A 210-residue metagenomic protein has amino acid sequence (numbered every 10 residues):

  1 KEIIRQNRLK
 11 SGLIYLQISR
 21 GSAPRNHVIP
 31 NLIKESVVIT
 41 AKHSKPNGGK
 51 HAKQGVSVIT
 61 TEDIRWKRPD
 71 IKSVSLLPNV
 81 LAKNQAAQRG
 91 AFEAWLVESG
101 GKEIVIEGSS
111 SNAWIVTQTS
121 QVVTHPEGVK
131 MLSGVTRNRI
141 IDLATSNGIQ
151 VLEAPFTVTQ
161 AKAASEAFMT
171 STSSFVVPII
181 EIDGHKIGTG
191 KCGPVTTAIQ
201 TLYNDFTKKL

Functional and structural regions predicted by a protein language model:
K1-I3, S11-R25: Short, glycine/charge-rich beta-strand/loop segments that flank catalytic centers and engage negatively charged groups
E2, P24-L210: Helix-start/capping segments and mature chain N-termini
L9-L13, A91-F92: Short secondary-structure junction motifs
